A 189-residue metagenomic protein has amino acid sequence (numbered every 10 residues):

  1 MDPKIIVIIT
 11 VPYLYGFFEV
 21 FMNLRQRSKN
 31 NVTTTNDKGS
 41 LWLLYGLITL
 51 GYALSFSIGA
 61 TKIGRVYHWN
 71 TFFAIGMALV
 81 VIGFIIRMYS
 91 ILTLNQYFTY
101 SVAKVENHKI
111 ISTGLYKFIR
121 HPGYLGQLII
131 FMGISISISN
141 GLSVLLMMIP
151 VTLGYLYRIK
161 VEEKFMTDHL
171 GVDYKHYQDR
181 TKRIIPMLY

Functional and structural regions predicted by a protein language model:
M1-V105, K109, I134-Y189: Membrane-anchoring alpha-helices and their flanking helix-loop junctions
S101-Q127: Active-site-proximal inter-transmembrane loops
G126-I134: Hydrophobic, membrane-inserted alpha-helices
